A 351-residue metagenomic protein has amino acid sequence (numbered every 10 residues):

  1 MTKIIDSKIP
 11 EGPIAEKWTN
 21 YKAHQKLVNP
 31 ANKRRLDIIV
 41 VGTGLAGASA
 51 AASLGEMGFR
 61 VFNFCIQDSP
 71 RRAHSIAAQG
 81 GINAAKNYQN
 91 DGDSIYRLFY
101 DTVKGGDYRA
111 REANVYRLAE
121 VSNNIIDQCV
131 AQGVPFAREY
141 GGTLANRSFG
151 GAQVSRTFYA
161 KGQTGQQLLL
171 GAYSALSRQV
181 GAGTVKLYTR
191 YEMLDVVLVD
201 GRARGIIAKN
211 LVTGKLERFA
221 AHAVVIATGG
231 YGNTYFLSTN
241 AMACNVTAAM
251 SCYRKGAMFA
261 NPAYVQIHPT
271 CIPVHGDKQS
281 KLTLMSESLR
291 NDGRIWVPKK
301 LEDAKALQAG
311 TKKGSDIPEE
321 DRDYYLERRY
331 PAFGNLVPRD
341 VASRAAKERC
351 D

Functional and structural regions predicted by a protein language model:
M1-I38, E56: Extreme N-terminal leader/targeting segments of oxidoreductases
L36-N63: N-terminal Rossmann-like FAD-binding beta1-loop-alpha1 element of flavoenzymes
I39-V41, R218-T228, C252: Short hydrophobic core segments
G55-I82: Glycine-rich FAD pyrophosphate-binding loop
Q67, V212, A221-A223, A227-G232: Glycine-/small-residue-rich beta->alpha transition segments that form the dinucleotide
N83-L118: Glycine-rich active-site loop/strand segments that organize a redox cofactor
V130-K215, A227, C271-L282: Conserved redox-cofactor binding core of oxidoreductases
S251, A257-D351: An anion/pyrophosphate-binding glycine-rich loop and adjacent beta-alpha core in soluble alpha-beta enzymes
